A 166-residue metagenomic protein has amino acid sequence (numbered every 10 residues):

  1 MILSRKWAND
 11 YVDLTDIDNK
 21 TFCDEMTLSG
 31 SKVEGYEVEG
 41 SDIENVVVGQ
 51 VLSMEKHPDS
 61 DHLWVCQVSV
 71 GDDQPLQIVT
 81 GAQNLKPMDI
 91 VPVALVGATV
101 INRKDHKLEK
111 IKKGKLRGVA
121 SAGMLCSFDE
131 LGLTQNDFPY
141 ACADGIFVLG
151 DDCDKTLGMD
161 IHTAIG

Functional and structural regions predicted by a protein language model:
M1-G166: Phosphate-backbone binding interfaces of nucleic-acid-interacting proteins
